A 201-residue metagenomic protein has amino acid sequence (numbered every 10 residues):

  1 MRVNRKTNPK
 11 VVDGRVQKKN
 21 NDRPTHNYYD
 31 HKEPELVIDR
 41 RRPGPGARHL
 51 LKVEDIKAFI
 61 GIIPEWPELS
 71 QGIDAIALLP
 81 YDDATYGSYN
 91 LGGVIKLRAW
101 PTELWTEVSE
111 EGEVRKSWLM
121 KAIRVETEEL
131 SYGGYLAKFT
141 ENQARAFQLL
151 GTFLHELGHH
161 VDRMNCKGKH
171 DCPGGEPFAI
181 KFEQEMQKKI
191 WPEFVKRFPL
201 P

Functional and structural regions predicted by a protein language model:
M1-K121, L130, G134-N142: A metal-dependent hydrolase signature that marks the N-terminal structural subdomain at the beginning of catalytic folds
F59-P67, L157, M186-I190: Hydrophobic, Leu/Ile/Phe/Ala-enriched alpha-helical segments that form helix-helix packing faces
W100, R163-C166: Short strand-loop junctions, especially beta-strand C-caps/beta-turns that link beta-sheets to coils or alpha-helices
L104-E107, V161, K169-H170: Short catalytic/ligand-binding loop motif for oxyanion handling, primarily in non-cytosolic enzymes, centered on
W118-R124, A146-L149: Short, composition-biased local secondary-structure segments
E129-F153, C166-D171: Short pre-active-site segment immediately N-terminal to the catalytic Zn-binding motif
G151-M164, A179: Active-site recognition of the HExxH zinc-binding catalytic motif
D171-P201: Post-HExxH zinc-binding segment in Zn-dependent metallohydrolases
